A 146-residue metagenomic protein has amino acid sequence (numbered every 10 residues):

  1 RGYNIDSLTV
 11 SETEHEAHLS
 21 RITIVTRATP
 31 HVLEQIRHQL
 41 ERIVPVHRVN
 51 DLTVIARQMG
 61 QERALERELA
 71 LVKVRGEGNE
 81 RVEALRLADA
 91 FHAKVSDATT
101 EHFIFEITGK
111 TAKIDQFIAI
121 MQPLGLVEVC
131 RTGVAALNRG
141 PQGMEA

Functional and structural regions predicted by a protein language model:
R1-A146: A conserved regulatory-domain signal marking ACT and ACT-like small-molecule sensing domains and adjacent regulatory
